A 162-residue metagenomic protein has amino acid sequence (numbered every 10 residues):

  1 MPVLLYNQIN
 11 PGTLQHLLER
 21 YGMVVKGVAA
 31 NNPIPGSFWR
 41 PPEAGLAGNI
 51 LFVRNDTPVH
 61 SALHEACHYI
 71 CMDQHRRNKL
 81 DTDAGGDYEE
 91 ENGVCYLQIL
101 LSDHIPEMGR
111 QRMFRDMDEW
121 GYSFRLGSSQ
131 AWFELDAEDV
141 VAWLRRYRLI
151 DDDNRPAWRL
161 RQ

Functional and structural regions predicted by a protein language model:
M1-G45, F52-D56, L100, H104-I105: Auxiliary, metal-adjacent structural segments of Zn-dependent hydrolase domains
G36, I70-L100, F114: Post-HEXXH active-site segment of zinc metalloproteases
L51-V59, G86, E90: Secondary-structure capping and boundary motifs in well-ordered enzyme cores
H60-Q74: Active-site recognition of the HExxH zinc-binding catalytic motif
D87-E89, E119-S128: Short, mixed-charge aromatic SLiMs
L101-M117: Short helix/loop segments within enzyme catalytic domains that coordinate or immediately flank catalytic cofactors
S123-Q162: Pan-zinc metallopeptidase signature
